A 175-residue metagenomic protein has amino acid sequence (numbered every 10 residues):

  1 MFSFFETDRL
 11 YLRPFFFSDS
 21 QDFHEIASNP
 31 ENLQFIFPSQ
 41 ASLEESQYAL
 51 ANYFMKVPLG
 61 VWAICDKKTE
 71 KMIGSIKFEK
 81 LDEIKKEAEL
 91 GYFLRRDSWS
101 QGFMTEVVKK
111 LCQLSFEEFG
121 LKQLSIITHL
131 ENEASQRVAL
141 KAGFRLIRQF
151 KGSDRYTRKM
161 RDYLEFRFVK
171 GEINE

Functional and structural regions predicted by a protein language model:
M1-Q34, V61-E175: Acyl-donor (CoA/ACP) binding surface of acyl/acetyltransferases
E31-N52: Conserved GNAT-fold acetyl-CoA-binding loop/helix
A51-A63: A short helix-loop-beta-strand connector motif used in the catalytic cores of GNAT acetyltransferases and, in some
